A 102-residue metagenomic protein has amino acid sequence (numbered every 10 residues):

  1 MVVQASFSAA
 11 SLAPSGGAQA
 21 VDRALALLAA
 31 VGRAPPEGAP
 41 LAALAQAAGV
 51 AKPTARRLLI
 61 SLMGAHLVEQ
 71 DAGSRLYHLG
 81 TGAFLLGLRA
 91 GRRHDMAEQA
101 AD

Functional and structural regions predicted by a protein language model:
V2-R93: N-terminal helix-turn-helix
A97-D102: Short amphipathic alpha-helical segments
